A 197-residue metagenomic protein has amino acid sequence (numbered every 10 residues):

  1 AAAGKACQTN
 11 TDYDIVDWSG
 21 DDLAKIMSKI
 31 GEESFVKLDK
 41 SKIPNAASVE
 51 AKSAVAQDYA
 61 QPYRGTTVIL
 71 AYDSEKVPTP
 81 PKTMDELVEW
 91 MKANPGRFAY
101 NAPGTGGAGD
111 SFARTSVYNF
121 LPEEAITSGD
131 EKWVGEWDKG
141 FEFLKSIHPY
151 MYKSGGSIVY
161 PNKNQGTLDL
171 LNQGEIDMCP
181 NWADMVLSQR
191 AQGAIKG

Functional and structural regions predicted by a protein language model:
A1-Q8, D14-I15, L38, Q61 (+1 more regions): Short intrinsically disordered, low-complexity coil segments enriched in acidic
A2-D12, I26-G31, N164-E175, C179: Short helices/loops that flank or line small-molecule/ion binding pockets
K5-T11, N94-R97, G193: Alpha-helix termini
C7, I30, F120, R190-A194: Active-site catalytic pocket residues across diverse enzymes, especially alpha/beta-hydrolases
D14-G166: Extracytoplasmic ligand-binding site segments that recognize negatively charged/polar headgroups
Y152-G197: Extracytoplasmic/periplasmic substrate-binding proteins
